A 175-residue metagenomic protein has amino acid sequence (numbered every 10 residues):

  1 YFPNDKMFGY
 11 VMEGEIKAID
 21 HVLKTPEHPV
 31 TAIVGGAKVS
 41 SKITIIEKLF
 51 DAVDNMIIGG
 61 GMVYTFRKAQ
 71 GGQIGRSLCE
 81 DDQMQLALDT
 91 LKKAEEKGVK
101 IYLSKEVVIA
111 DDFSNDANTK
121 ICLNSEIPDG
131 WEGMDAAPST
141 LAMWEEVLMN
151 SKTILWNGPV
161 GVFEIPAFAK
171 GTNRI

Functional and structural regions predicted by a protein language model:
Y1-I175: Active-site loop-to-helix "anion-binding N-cap" substructures in soluble metabolic enzymes
